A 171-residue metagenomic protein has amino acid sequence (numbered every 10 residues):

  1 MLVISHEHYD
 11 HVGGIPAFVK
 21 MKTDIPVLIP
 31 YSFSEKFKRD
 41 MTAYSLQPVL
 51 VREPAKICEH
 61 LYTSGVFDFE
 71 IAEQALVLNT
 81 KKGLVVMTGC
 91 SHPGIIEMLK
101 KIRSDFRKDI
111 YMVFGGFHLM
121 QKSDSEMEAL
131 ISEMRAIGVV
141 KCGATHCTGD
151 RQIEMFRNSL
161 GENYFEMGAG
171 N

Functional and structural regions predicted by a protein language model:
M1-L28, S104-M112, S132-R135, V140: Active-site metal-binding motif and surrounding structural segment of the metallo-beta-lactamase
H6, H60, G89, H146: Divalent metal-coordination and catalytic microenvironments
H8-Y9, F33-S34, F67-I71, S91-G94 (+1 more regions): Short beta->alpha connector loops
D10, V27-L28, S32-F33, M120 (+1 more regions): Membrane metalloprotein/metal-transporter helix-bundle signature
D24, L28-Q74, T80-K81, E166-N171: Metallo-beta-lactamase
R39-D40, E73-L76, C90, E97-K100: A short secondary-structure junction signal
E73-T88, D109: Conserved beta-strand hairpin/beta-sheet module of binuclear metal-dependent hydrolase folds, prominently
L84, H92-G170: Cap/insert and terminal regions of metallo-dependent hydrolase folds
